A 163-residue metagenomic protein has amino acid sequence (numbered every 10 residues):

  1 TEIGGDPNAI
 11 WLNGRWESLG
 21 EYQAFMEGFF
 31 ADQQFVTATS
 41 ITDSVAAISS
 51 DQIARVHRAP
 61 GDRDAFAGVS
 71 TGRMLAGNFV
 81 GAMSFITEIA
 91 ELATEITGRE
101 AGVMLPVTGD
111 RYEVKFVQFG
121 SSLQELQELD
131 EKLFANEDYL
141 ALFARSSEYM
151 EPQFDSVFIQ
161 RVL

Functional and structural regions predicted by a protein language model:
T1-A141, R145-L163: Short S/T/G/P-rich N-terminal loop/turn motif that feeds into the first structured element of a domain
